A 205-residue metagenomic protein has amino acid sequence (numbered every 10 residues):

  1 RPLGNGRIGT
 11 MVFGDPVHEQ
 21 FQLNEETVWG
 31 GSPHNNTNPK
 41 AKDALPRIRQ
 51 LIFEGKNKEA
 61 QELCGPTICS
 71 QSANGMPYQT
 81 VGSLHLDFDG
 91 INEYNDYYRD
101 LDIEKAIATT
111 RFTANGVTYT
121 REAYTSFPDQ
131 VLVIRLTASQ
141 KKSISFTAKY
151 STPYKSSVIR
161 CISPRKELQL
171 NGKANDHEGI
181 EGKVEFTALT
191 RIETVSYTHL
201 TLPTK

Functional and structural regions predicted by a protein language model:
R1-L200: Aromatic-residue-lined binding/catalytic grooves and analogous aromatic/hydrophobic interfacial grooves in multimeric
T201-K205: A short, hydrophobic C-terminal helix/tail in secreted or cell-surface proteins
